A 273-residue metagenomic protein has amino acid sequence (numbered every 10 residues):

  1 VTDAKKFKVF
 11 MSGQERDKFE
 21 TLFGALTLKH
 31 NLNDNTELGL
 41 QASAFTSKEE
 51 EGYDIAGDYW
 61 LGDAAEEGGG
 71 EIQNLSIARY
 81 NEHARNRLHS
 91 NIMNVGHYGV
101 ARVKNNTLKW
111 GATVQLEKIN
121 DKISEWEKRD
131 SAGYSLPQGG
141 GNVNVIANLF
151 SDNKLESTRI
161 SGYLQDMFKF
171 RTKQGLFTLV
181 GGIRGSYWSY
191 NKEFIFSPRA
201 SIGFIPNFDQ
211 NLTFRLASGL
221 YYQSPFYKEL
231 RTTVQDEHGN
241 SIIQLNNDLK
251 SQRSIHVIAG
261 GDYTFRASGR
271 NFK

Functional and structural regions predicted by a protein language model:
V1: Acidic, glycine-rich flexible loop segments
K5-F23, T27, N31, S151-L155 (+1 more regions): Outer-membrane beta-barrel signature, preferentially recognizing the C-terminal barrel domain of Gram-negative
E15-N191: Face-selective signature of the C-terminal outer-membrane beta-barrel domain
L22, M93, I160, F196 (+3 more regions): Exposed loop/turn and edge beta-strand positions of beta-sandwich/beta-sheet ligand-binding modules
G24-L26, V95-H97, G162-L164, P198-I202 (+2 more regions): Membrane-embedded beta-strands of outer-membrane beta-barrel proteins, especially the hydrophobic/small aromatic
H30-D34, A101-N105, F168-Q174, F196 (+4 more regions): Outer-membrane beta-barrel strand-turn architecture
A56-G57, E127, P198-A200, R231-V234: Short secondary-structure boundary/capping segments
